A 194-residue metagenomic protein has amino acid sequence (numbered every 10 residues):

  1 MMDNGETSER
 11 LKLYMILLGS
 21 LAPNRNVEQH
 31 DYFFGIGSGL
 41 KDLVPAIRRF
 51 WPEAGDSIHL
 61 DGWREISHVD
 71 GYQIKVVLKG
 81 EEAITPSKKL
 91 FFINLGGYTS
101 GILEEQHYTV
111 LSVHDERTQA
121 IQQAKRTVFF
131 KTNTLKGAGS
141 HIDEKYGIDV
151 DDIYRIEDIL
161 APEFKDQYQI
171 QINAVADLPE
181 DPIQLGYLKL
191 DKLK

Functional and structural regions predicted by a protein language model:
M1, Y14-L18, V44-R48, Q73-V77 (+2 more regions): Short amphipathic alpha-helical surface micro-motifs
M2, V27, L103-E104, E180: Intrinsic disorder/low-complexity signal
M2-P45, R49, I93: The feature marks the first
L21-P23, L40, Y98-S100, R117 (+1 more regions): Generic structural motif
H30, D61-W63, H107: Short, tandemly repeated low-complexity microdomains enriched for cysteine and small residues
F33-A54, S112-T132: Short, well-ordered alpha-helical segments
W51-S87, T127-K194: Short, mixed-charge low-complexity intrinsically disordered segments
E81-N133: Surface-exposed interaction/gating patches
